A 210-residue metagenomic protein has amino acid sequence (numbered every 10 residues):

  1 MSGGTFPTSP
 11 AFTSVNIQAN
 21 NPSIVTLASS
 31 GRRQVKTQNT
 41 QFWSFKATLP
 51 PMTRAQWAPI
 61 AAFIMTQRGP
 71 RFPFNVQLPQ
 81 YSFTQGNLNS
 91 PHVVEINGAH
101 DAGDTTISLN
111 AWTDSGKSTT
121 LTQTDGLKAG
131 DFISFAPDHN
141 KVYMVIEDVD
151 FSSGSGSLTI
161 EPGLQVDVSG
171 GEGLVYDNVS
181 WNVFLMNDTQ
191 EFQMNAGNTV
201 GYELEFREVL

Functional and structural regions predicted by a protein language model:
M1-L210: Extracellular/virion structural assembly segments
